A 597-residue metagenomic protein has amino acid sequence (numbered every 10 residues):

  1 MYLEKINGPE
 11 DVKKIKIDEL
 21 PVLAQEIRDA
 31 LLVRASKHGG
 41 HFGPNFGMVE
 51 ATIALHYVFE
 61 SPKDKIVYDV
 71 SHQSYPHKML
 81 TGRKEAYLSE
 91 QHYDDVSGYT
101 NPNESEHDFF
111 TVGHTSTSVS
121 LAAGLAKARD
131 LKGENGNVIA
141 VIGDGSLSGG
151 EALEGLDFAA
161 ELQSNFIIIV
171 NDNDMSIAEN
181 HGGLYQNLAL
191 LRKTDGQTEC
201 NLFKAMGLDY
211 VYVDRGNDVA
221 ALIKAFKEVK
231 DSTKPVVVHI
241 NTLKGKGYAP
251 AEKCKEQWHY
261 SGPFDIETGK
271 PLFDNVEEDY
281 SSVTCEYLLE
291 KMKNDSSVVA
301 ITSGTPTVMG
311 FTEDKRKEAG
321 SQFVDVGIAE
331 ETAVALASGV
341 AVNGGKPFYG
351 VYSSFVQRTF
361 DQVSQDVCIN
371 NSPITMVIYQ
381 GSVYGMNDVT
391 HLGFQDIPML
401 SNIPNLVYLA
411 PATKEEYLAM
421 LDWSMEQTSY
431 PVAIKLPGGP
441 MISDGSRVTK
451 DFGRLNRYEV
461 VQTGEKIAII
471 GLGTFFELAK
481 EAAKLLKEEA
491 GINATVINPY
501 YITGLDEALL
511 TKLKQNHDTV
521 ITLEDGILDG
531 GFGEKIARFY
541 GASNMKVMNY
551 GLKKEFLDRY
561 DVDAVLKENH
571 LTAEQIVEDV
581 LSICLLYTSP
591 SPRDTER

Functional and structural regions predicted by a protein language model:
M1-S71, Y75-K78, R215: N-terminal amphipathic, basic-rich helices that act as targeting or association modules
D29-S36, S97-T111, G133-I139, T312-G327 (+4 more regions): Glycine/charged-rich beta-loop-alpha catalytic/anionic-binding loops adjacent to active sites
H41-L162, V298, S303, T312-E313 (+1 more regions): Cofactor-binding active-site loop characterized by glycine-rich and histidine/acidic residues
V70-Y75, I142-G149, V170-S176, G216-N217 (+10 more regions): Acidic, glycine-rich active-site loops and adjacent beta-strand->loop/helix elements that engage anionic groups
D108-S261, F273, L406-H517: Glycine-rich ThDP/TPP pyrophosphate-binding loop and its adjacent helix/strand module within ThDP-dependent enzymes
L162-V170, N371-Q380: A glycine-rich helix N-cap at a beta->alpha junction
Y248-V356, Q362, C368-N371, G471-G473: Non-catalytic terminal/interface segments that mediate subunit docking, oligomerization, and allosteric communication
Y587-D594: Conserved small/polar residues in nucleotide/adenosyl-binding loops
